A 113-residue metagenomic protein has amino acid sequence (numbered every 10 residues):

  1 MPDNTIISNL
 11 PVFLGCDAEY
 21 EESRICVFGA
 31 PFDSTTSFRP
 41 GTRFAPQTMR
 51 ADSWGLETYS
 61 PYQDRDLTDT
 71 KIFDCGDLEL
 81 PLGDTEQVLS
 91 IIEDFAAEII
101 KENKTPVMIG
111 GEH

Functional and structural regions predicted by a protein language model:
P2-H113: Metal-dependent C-N hydrolase catalytic cores
